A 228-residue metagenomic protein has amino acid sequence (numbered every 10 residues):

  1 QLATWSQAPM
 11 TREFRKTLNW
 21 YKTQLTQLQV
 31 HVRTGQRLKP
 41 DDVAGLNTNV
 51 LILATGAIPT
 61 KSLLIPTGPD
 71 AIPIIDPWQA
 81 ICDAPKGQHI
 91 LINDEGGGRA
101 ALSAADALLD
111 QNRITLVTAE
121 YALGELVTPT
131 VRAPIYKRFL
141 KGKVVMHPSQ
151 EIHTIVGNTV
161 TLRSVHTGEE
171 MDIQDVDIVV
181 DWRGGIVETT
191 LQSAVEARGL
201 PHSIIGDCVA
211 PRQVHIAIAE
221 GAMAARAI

Functional and structural regions predicted by a protein language model:
Q1-L28, G98-E151, V209: Rossmann-like dinucleotide-binding cores of NAD(P)H-dependent redox enzymes
T4-A8, R12, N47-V50, T67-P69 (+3 more regions): Short low-complexity, flexible loop/linker segments enriched in glycine and/or proline with clustered acidic
T17-V30, P59-T60, L64-G68, L200: Carbohydrate-binding surfaces of carbohydrate-active enzymes
L25, T48-N49, D175-V176: Local beta-strand N-terminus motif with an aromatic residue
R33-G45, A54-L64, P73-P129, R163-I228: Rossmann-like dinucleotide/flavin-binding elements
G157-T161: Short, hydrophobic/aromatic-rich segments at coil-to-beta transitions
